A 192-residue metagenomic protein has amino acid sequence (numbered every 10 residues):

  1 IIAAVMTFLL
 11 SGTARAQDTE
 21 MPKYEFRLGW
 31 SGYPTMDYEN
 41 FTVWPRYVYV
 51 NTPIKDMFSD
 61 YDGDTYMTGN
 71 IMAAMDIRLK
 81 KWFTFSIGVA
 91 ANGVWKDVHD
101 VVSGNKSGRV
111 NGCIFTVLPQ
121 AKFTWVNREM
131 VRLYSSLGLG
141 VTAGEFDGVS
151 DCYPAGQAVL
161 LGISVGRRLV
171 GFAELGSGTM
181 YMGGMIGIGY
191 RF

Functional and structural regions predicted by a protein language model:
I1-Y24: Cleavable N-terminal export/targeting peptides
A16-R78, M185, G189-R191: Short glycine/proline- and aromatic-enriched beta-strand/turn motifs that initiate or cap beta-hairpins
P22-Y24, T65-I71, N111-V117, V131 (+2 more regions): Residues that define the transmembrane beta-barrel architecture of outer-membrane proteins
E25-R27, T84-G88, R132-S136, V170-E174 (+1 more regions): Residue-level detector of the transmembrane beta-barrel scaffold of outer-membrane proteins
M36-Y66, G93-I114, A143-C152, G156: Extracellular/periplasm-exposed beta-strand and loop segments of Gram-negative cell-envelope proteins, dominated by
T65, N127-E129, A143-Y153, F172-G187: Solvent-exposed loop/turn segments connecting transmembrane beta-strands in outer-membrane beta-barrel proteins
G69-G148, I163-V165, F192: Gram-negative (and chloroplast) outer-membrane scaffold detector with strong preference for beta-barrel transmembrane
C152-G171: Short cationic/low-complexity microdomains
